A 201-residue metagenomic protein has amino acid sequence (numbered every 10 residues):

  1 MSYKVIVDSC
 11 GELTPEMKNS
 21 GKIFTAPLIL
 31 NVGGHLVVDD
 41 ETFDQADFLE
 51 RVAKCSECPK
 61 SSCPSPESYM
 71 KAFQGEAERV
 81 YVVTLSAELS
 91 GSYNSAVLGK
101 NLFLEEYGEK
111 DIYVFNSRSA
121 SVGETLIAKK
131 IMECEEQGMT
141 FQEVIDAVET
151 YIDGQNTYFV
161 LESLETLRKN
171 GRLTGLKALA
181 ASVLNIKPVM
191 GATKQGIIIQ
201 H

Functional and structural regions predicted by a protein language model:
M1, A77-R79, K110: Short coil/turn segments at beta-strand junctions that form active-site/ligand-binding loops
Y3-K4, C10-I29, L89-S92, A96-N101 (+3 more regions): Mixed-charge interfacial surface used for oligomerization/domain docking and macromolecular partner engagement
K4-C63, S68: N-terminal glycine-rich anion-binding loop in soluble enzyme alpha/beta folds
L49, F73, I145-V148: A generic alpha-helix structural signal
K60, V82, V114: Short catalytic-loop micro-motif centered on adjacent basic/acidic residues
P64-V80, T84-E106: Active-site cofactor/cluster-binding pocket
